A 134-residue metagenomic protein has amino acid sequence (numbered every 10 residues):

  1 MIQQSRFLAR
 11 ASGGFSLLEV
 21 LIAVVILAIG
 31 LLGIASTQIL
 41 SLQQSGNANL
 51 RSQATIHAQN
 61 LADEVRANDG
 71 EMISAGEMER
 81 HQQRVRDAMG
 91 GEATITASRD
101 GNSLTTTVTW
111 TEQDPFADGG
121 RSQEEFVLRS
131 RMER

Functional and structural regions predicted by a protein language model:
M1-F15: N-terminal leader/signal peptides at the extreme start of proteins
R10, I26-I29, L50: Short glycine- and Lys/Arg-enriched binding-loop motifs that mark or flank ligand-binding interfaces
G13-I26: N-terminal signal-anchor/signal peptide hydrophobic helix marking the start of the first transmembrane segment
G13-S16, A35-T37, I56-L61: Short amphipathic alpha-helical segments, especially helix-boundary/capping motifs
I22, Q44-R134: Flexible, low-complexity segments enriched in proline/glycine/serine and punctuated by aromatic residues
L27-S45: C-terminal juxtamembrane segment of a hydrophobic transmembrane alpha-helix
